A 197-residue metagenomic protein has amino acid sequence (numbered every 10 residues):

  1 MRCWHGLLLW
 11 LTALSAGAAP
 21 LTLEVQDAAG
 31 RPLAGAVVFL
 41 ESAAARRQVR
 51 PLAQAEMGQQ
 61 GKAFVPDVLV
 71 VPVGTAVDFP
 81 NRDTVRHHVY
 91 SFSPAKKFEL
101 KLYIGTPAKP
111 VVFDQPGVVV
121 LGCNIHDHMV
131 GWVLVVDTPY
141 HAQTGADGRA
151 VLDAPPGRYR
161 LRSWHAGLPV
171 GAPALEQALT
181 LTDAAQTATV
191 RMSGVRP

Functional and structural regions predicted by a protein language model:
R2-W10: Sec-dependent signal peptide recognition, specifically the positively charged N-region followed immediately by
A13-A16: N-terminal signal peptide c-region/cleavage motif recognized by signal peptidases
A18-P197: Extracytoplasmic copper-binding redox domains, predominantly the cupredoxin/blue-copper superfamily
